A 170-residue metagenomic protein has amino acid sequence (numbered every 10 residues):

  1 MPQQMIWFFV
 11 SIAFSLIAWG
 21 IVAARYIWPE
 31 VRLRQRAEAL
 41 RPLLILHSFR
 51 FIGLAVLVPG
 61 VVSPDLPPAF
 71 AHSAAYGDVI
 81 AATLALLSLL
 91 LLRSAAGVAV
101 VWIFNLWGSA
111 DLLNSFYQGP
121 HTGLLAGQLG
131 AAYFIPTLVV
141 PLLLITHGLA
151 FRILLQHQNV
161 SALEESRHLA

Functional and structural regions predicted by a protein language model:
M1-W19: Hydrophobic transmembrane alpha-helical segments in integral membrane proteins
Q4, L66-Y76, V100-I103, L125-P136: Non-cytosolic membrane-interface motifs at loop->transmembrane helix junctions
I12-S15, A131-H147: Small-residue-rich transmembrane alpha-helices that serve as helix-helix interface/gating elements in multipass
Y26-P29, V56-D65, Y117-L125: Juxtamembrane "helix-exit" motif on the non-cytosolic side of transmembrane helices
W28-L40, L91-A99, N159-V160: Membrane-interface helix-boundary motifs at transmembrane edges
G53-L66, L84-L92: Membrane-helix exit/interface motif
G77, A81, A85, V101-P120 (+1 more regions): Hydrophobic alpha-helical membrane segments
I80-A95, L149-F151: Alpha-helical transmembrane segments in multipass membrane proteins, preferentially the mid-helix core
